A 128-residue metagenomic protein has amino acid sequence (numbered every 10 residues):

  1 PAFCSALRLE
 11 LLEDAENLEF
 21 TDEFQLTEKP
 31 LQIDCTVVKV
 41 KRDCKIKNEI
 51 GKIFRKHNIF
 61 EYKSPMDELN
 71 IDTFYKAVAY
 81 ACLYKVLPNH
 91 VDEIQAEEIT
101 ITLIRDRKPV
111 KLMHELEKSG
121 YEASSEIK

Functional and structural regions predicted by a protein language model:
P1-K128: Elongated, amphipathic alpha-helical interaction scaffolds
